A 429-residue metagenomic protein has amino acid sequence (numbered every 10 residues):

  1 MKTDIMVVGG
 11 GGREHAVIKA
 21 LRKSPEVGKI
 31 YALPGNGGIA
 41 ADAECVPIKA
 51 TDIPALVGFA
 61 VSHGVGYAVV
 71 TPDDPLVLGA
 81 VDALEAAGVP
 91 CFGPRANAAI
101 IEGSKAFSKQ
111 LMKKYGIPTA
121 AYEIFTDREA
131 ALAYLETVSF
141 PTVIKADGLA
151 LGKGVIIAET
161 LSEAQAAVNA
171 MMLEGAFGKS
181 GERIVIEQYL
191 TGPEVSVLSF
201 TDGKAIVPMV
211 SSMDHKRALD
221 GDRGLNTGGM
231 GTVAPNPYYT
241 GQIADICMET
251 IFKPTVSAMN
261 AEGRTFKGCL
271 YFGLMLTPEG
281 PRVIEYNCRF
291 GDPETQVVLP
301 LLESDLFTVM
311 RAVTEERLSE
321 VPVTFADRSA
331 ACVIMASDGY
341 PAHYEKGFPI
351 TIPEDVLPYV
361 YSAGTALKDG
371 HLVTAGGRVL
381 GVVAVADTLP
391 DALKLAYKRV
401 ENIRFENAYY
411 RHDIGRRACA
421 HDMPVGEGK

Functional and structural regions predicted by a protein language model:
M1-A96: ATP-binding N-terminal substructure of ATP-dependent carboxylate-amine bond-forming enzymes
K23, G38-A40, F92, K114-G116 (+12 more regions): Solvent-exposed alpha-helices and their adjacent loops that cap or buttress functional pockets in soluble metabolic
C45-T51, E123-D127, A158: Short acidic-hydrophobic, aromatic-tinged amphipathic segments that line or gate anion-handling sites
P94-G154: A conserved helix-loop-beta module that forms one wall/lid of the active-site cleft in ATP-utilizing catalytic domains
G154-T295: Internal nucleotide-binding/catalytic subdomain
M248-L270, N287-V356, K368: Active-site "cap" helix and flanking loop/linker of ATP-utilizing ligase/carboxylase catalytic domains
K368-D369, T374-K429: Generic C-terminus detector
